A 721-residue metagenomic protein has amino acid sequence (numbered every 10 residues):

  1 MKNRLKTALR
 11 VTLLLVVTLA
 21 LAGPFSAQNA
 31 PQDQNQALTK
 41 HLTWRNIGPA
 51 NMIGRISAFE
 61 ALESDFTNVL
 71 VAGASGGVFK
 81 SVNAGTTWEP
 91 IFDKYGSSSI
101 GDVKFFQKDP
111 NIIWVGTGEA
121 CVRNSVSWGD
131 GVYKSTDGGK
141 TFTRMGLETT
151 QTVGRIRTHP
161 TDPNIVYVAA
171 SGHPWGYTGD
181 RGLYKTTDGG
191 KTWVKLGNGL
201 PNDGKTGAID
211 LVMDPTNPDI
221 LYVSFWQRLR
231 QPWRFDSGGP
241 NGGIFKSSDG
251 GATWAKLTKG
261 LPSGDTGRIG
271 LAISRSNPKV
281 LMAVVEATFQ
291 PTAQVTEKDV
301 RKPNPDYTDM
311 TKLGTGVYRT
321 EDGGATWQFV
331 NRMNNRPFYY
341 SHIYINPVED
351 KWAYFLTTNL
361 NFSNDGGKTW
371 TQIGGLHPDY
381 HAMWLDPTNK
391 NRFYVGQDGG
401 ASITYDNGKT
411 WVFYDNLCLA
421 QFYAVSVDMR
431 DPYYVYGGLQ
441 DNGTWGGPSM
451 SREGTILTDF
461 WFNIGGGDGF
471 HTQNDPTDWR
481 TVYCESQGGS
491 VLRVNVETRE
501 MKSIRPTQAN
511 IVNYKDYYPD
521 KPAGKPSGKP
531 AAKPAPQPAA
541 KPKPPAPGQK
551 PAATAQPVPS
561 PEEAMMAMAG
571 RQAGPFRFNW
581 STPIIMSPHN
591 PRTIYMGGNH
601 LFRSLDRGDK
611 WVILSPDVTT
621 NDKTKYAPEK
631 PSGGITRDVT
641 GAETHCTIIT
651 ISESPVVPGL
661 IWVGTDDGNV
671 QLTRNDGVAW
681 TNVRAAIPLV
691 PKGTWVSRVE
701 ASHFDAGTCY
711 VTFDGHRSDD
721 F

Functional and structural regions predicted by a protein language model:
M1, L14-V17, I100: Charged, low-complexity surface segments at secondary-structure and domain boundaries
K2-L13, M333: Bacterial N-terminal signal peptides that target proteins for export
K6, F25-A27: Conserved core architecture of multi-subunit DNA-directed RNA polymerases
A8-L14, N68, I165: Low-complexity, intrinsically disordered short peptide segments enriched in small/polar/basic residues
V11-P24: Bacterial N-terminal signal peptides
A27-F721: Beta-propeller blade termini and top-face loops
